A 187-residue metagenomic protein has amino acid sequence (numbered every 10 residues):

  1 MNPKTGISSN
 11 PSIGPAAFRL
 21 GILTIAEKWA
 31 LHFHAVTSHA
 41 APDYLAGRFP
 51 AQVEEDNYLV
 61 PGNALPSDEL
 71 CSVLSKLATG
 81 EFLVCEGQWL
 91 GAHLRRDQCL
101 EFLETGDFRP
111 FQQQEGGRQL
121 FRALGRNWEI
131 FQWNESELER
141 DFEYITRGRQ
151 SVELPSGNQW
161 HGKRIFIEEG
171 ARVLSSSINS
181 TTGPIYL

Functional and structural regions predicted by a protein language model:
M1-K163: Terminal amphipathic alpha-helical/low-complexity segments used for targeting or macromolecular assembly
V152, N158-Q159, I165, E169-S177 (+1 more regions): A structural motif detector for beta-strand N-caps
